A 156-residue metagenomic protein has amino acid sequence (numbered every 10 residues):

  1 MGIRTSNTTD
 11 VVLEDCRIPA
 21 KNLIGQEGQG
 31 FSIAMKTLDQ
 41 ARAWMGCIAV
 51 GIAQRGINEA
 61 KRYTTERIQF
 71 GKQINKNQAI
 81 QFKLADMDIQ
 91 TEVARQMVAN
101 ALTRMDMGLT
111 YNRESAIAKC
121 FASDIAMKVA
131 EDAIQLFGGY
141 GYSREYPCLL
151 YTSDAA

Functional and structural regions predicted by a protein language model:
M1-V12: FAD-binding subdomain of flavoenzyme oxidoreductases
G2, Y151-A156: Conserved small/polar residues in nucleotide/adenosyl-binding loops
D10-C16, A20, Q26-F31, M35-S153: Alpha-helical interface subdomain recognition
